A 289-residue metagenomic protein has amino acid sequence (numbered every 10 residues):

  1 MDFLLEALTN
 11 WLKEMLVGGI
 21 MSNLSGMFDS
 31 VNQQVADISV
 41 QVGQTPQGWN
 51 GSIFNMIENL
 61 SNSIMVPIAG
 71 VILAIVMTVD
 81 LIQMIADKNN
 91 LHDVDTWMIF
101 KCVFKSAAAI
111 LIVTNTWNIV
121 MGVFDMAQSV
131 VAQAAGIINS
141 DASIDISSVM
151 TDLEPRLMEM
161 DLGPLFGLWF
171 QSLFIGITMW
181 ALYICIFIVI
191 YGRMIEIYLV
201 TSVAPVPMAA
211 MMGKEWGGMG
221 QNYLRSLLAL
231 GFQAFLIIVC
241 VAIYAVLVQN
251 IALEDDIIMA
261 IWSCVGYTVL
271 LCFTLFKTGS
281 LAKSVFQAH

Functional and structural regions predicted by a protein language model:
M1-I72, K88-W97, A107-T178, G217 (+3 more regions): Gly/Ser-rich, low-complexity
L60-I68, V103-A107, I184, I188 (+3 more regions): Loop-to-transmembrane-helix entry motif
P67-V79, I197: Hydrophobic alpha-helical transmembrane segments
A74-T78, V113-V120, I188, G192 (+5 more regions): Alpha-helical transmembrane segments of polytopic integral membrane proteins, especially the permease/helical cores
L81-K88, M211-W216: Structural signal for the C-terminal ends of transmembrane alpha-helices and the immediately following loop
M98-F100, E196: Cytoplasmic-side transmembrane-helix entry/capping segments in multi-pass membrane proteins
F166-G217, F235, V239-A245: Hydrophobic alpha-helical transmembrane segments of integral membrane proteins
